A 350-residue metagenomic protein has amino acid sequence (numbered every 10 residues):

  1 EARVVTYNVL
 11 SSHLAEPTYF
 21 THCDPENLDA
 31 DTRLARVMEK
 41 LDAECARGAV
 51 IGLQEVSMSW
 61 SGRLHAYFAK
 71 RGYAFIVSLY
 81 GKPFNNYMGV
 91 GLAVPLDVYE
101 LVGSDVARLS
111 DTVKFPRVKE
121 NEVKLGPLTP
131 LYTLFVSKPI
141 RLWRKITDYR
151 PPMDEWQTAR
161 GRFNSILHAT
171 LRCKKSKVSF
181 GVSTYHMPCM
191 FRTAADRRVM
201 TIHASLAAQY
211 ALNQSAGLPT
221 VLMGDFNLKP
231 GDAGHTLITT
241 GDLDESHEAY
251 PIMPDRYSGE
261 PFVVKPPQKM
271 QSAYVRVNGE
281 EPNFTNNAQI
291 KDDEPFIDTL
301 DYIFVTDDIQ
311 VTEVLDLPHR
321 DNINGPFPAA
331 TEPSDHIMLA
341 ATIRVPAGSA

Functional and structural regions predicted by a protein language model:
E1, V50-P188, L317: Structured beta-strand-rich core segments of catalytic domains in phosphoester-bond hydrolases
E1-Y19, H65, A69-A74, E155 (+2 more regions): Acidic, histidine-bearing metal-coordination/catalytic regions of metal-dependent phosphoesterases
R3-V9, R33-L64, A93, H168-A169 (+5 more regions): Active-site beta-strand/loop signature of hydrolases that rely on acidic residues for catalysis
V9-R33, F115-V118, T158-A159, F191-V199: Acidic/histidine-rich helix-loop elements that form or flank divalent-metal/phosphate-binding sites at the catalytic
P17-T21, A66, S104-A107, A194-R197 (+2 more regions): Short coil/turn segments at secondary-structure boundaries
T21-C23, Y67-R71, T201, L237-G241: Glycine-rich, phosphate-binding/catalytic loops in enzymes
D24-D31, Q54-M58, F84, W156 (+3 more regions): Intrinsic disorder
D154, A194-S205, Q209-V221, F226-A350: Metal-dependent phosphoester-hydrolase catalytic domains
